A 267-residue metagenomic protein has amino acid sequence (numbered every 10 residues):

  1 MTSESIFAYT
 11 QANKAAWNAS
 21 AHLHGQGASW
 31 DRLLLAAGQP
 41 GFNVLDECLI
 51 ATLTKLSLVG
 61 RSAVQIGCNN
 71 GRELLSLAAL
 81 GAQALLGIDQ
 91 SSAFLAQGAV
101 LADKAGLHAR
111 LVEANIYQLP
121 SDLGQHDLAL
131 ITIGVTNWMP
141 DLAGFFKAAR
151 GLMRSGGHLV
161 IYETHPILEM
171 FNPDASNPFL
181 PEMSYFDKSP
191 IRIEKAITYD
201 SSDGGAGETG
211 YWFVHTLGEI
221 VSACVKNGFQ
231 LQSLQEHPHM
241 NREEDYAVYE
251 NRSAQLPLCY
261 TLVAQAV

Functional and structural regions predicted by a protein language model:
M1-L33: N-terminal, positively charged/glycine-rich alpha-helical extensions of SAM-dependent methyltransferases
S29-R61: Conserved alpha-helix/loop element of class I SAM-dependent methyltransferases that forms part of the SAM/SAH-binding
R61-Q118: Class I SAM-dependent methyltransferase SAM/SAH-binding core
Y117-A129: A short acidic, Gly/Pro-enriched loop at the edge of an enzyme's catalytic core that lines a small-molecule cofactor
D127-A143: A short SAM/SAH-binding and catalytic strip from SAM-dependent methyltransferases
A143-H158: A short glycine-rich, Lys/Arg-flanked "PGG" loop and its adjoining helix->strand segment in the class I
H158-T198: Conserved class I S-adenosyl-L-methionine
G210-L234: Short alpha-helix
